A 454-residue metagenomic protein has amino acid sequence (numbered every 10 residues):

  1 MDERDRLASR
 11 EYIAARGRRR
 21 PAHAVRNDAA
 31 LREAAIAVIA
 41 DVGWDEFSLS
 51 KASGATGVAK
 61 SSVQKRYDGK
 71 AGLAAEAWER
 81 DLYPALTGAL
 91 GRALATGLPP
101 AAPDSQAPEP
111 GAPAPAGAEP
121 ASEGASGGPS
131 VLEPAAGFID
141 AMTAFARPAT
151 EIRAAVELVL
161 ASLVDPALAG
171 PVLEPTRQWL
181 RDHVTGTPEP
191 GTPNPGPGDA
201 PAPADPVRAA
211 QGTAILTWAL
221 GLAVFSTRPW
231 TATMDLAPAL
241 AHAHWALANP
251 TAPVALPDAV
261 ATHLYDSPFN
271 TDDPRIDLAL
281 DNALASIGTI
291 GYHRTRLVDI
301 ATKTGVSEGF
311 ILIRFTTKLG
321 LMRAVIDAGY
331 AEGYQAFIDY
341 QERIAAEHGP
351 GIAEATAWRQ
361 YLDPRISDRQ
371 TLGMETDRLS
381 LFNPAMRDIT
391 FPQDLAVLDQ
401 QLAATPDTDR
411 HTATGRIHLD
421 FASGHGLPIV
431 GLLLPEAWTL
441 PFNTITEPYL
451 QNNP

Functional and structural regions predicted by a protein language model:
M1-A22, S105-S122, S126, T192-N194: Actinobacteria-biased recognition of intrinsically disordered, low-complexity terminal regions
M1-R16, G97-P100, T185-P188, P195 (+2 more regions): Short, intrinsically disordered or compositionally biased N-terminal tails of bacterial proteins
N27-A35, A52, A77-D81, A85 (+4 more regions): Generic hydrophobic, amphipathic alpha-helix propensity
A30, V38-E76, S286-A324: Helix-turn-helix
E76, L90-I152, D205-A209, I338-D368: Hydrophobic alpha-helical connector segments
R147-V156, P166-D199, P238-H242, I366-M374 (+2 more regions): Amphipathic alpha-helical packing segments from all-alpha helical-bundle domains
A169-G170, P190-A261, S267, R387 (+2 more regions): Hydrophobic/aromatic-rich alpha-helical bundle segments in the mid-to-C-terminal region
V298, R378-L379: Long compositionally biased, domain-poor regions of proteins
